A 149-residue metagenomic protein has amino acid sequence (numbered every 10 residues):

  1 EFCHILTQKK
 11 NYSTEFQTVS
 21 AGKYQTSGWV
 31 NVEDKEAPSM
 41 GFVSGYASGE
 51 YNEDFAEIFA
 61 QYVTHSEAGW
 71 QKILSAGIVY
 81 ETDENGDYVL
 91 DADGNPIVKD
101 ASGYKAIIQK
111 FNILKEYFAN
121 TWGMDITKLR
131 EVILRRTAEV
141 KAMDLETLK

Functional and structural regions predicted by a protein language model:
E1-K149: Active-site-flanking segments in enzyme catalytic domains
